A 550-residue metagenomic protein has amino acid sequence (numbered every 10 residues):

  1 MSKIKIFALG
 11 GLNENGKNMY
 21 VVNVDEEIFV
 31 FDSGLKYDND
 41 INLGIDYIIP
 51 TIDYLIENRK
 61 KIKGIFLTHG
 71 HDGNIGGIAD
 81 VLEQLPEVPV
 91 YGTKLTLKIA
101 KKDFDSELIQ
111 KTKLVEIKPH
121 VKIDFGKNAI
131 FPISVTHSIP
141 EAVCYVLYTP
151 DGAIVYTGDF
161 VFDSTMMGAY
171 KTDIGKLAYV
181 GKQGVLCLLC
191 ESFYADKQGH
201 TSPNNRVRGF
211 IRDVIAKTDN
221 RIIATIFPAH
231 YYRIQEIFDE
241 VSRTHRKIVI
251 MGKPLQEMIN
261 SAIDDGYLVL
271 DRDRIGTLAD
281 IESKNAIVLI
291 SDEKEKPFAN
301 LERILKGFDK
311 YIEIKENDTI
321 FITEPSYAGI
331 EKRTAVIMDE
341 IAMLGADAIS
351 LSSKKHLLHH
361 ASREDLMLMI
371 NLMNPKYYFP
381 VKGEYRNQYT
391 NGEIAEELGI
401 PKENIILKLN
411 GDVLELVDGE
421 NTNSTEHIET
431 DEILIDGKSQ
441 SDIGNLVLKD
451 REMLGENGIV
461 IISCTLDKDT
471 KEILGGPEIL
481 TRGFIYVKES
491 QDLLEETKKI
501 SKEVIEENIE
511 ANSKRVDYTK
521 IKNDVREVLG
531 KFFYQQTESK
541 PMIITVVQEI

Functional and structural regions predicted by a protein language model:
M1-F66, H71-A279, A299-K310, K332-T334: His/Asp/Glu-rich metal-coordinating catalytic cores of metallo-dependent phosphodiesterases/hydrolases acting on
E14, I139, E282, L454-E456 (+1 more regions): Solvent-exposed loop and beta-edge segments used for protein-protein assembly and interaction
K60, N128, K182-Q183, S283 (+3 more regions): Structured loop/turn residues at beta-strand edges in well-structured enzyme cores
F104, A395, F533: Conserved hydrophobic residues forming the short capping helix/wall of the S-adenosyl-L-methionine
K118, L409, S539-I543: Short Gly/Ser/Thr- and Asp/Glu-enriched loop/turn motifs at secondary-structure junctions
K197-T323, Y327-S352, H356-N374, F379-L493 (+3 more regions): Hard-cation-handling environments
V516-K522, R526-I550: C-terminal tails and terminal domains of large nucleic-acid-associated and other macromolecular-machine proteins
